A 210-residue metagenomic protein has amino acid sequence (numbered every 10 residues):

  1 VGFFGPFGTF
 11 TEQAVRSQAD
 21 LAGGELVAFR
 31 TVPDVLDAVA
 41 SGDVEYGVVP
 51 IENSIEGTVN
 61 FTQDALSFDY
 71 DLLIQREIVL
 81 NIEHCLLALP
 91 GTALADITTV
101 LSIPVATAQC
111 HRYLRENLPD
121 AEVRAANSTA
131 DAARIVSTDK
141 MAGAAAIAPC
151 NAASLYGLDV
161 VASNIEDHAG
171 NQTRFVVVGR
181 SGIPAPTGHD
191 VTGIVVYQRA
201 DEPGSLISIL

Functional and structural regions predicted by a protein language model:
V1-L210: Domain-level signature for soluble enzymes in the chorismate/prephenate branch of the shikimate pathway
